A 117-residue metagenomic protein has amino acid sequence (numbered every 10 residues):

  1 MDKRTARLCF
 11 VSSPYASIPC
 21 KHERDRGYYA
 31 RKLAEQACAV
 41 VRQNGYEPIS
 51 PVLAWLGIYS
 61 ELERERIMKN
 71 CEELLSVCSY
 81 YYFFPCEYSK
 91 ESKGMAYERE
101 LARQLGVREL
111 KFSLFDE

Functional and structural regions predicted by a protein language model:
M1-E117: Conserved catalytic or regulatory cores that recognize and/or transform ribose-phosphate-containing ligands
